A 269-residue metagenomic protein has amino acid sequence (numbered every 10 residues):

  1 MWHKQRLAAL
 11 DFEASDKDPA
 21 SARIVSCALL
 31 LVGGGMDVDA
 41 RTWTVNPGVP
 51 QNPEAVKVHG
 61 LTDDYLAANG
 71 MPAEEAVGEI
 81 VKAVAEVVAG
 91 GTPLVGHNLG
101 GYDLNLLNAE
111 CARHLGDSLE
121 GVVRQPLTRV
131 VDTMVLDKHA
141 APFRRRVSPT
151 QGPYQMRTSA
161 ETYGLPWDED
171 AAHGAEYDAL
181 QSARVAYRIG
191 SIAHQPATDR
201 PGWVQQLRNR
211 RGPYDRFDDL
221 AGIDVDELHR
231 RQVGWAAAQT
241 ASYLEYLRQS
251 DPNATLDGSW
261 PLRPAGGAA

Functional and structural regions predicted by a protein language model:
M1-V25, L30-D39, L61-A269: DEDD superfamily 3′-5′ metal-dependent exonuclease/proofreading module
D39-H59: Short, surface-exposed acidic-centric catalytic microdomains
